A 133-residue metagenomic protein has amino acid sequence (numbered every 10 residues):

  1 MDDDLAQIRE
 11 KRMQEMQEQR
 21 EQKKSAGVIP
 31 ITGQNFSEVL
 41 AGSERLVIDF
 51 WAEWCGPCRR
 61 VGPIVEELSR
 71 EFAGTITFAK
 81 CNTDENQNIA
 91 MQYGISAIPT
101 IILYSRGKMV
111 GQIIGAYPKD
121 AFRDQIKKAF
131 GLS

Functional and structural regions predicted by a protein language model:
M1-V47, E53, G62-T75, Q87-N88 (+2 more regions): Proteins that catalyze or organize thiol-disulfide redox chemistry and the adjacent proteostasis machinery handling
V47-I48, I101: Well-ordered beta-strand positions enriched in small/hydrophobic/aromatic, beta-favoring residues
C55-C58, I101: The canonical Cys-X-X-Cys-His
R59-R60, I95: Hydrophobic alpha-helical transmembrane segments of integral membrane proteins, especially lipid-exposed positions
T83: The beta1-alpha1 cofactor-binding region of Rossmann-like NAD(H)/NADP(H)-dependent oxidoreductases
Y93-Y104: Structural micro-motif
